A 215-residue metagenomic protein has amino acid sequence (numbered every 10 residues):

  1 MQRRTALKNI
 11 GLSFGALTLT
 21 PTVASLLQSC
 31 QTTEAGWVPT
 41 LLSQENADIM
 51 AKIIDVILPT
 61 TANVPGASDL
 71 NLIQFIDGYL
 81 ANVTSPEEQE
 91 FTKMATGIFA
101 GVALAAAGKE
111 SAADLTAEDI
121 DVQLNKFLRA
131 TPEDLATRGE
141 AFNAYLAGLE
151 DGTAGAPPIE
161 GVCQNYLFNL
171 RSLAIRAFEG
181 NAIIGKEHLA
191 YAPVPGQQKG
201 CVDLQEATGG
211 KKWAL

Functional and structural regions predicted by a protein language model:
M1-T5, P21-V56: C-terminal segment of N-terminal export signals and the immediately downstream linker at the start of the mature
L7-Q28, T116: N-terminal export signals
G36-L41, T60-T61, V83-F91: A ubiquitous short alpha-helical element
Q44-G78: Post-signal-peptide N-terminal segment of Sec-exported extracytoplasmic proteins
N71-L215: Mature-region segments of soluble proteins
